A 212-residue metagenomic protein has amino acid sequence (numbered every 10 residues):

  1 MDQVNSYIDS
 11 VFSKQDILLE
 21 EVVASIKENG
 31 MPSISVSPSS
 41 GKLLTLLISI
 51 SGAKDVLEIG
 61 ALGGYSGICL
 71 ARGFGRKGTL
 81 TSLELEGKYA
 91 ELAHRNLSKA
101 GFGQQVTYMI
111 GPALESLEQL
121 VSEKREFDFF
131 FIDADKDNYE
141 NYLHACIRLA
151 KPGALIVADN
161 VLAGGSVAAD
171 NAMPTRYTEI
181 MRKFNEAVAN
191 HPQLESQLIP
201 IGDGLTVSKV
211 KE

Functional and structural regions predicted by a protein language model:
M1-F129, K136-V157, V161-E212: A short alpha-helical cap/connector motif
